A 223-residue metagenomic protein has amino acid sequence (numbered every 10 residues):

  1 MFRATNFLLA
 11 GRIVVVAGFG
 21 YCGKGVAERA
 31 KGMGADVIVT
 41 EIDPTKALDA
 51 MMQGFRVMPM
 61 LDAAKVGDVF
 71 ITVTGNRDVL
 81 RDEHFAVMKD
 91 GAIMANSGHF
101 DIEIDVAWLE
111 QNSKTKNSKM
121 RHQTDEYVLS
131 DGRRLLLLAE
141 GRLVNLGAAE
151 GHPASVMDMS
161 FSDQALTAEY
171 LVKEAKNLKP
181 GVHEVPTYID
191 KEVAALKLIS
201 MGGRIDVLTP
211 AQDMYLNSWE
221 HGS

Functional and structural regions predicted by a protein language model:
M1-G11, V106-A211, S218-W219: Adenosine-phosphate binding glycine-rich loop
F2-G67, T72-T74: Glycine-rich phosphate/diphosphate-binding loop of Rossmann-like nucleotide-binding domains
L9, A17, Y21, G25 (+10 more regions): Conserved active-site and cofactor/substrate-binding residues in soluble primary-metabolism enzymes
Y21-C22, P44-T45, N76-R77, H99-I102 (+5 more regions): Short, glycine-/Ser/Thr-/acidic-enriched flexible segments
R29-M33, A86-K89, Q111-N112, H152-S155: Short, solvent-exposed amphipathic alpha-helical segments in soluble enzyme and RNA/protein-processing domains
K31, M52-F55, D62-D68, T72-G75 (+7 more regions): Hydrophobic alpha-helix feature that most strongly marks membrane-spanning transmembrane helices and their immediate
A47, Q53-R133: Rossmann-like adenosine-cofactor binding region
